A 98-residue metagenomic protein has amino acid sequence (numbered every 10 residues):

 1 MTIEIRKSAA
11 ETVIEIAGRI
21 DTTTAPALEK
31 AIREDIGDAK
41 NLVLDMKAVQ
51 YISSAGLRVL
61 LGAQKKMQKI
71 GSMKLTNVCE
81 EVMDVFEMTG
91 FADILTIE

Functional and structural regions predicted by a protein language model:
T2-I3, E34: Short leucine-rich amphipathic alpha-helices used at interfaces
I3-E29, A48: STAS-typified acidic loop motif
T22-I94: Amphipathic alpha-helical interaction surfaces in cytosolic regulatory modules
T96-E98: Short acidic-hydrophobic, aromatic-tinged amphipathic segments that line or gate anion-handling sites
